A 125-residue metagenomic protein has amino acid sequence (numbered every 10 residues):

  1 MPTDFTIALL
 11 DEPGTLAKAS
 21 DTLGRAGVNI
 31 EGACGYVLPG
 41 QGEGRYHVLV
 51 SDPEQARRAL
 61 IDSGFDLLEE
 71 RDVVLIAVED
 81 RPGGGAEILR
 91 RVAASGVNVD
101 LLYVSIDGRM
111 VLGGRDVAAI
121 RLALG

Functional and structural regions predicted by a protein language model:
M1-G125: A conserved regulatory-domain signal marking ACT and ACT-like small-molecule sensing domains and adjacent regulatory
